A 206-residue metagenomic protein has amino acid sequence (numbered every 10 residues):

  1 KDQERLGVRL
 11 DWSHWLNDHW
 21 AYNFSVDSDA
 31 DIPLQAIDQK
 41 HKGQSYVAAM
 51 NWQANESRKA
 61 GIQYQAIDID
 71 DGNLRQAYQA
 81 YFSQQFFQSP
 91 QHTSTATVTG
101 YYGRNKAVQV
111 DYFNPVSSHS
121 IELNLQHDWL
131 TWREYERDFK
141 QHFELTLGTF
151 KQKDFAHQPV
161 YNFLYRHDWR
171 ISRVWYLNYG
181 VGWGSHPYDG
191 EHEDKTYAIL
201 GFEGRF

Functional and structural regions predicted by a protein language model:
K1-F206: Gram-negative and organellar
